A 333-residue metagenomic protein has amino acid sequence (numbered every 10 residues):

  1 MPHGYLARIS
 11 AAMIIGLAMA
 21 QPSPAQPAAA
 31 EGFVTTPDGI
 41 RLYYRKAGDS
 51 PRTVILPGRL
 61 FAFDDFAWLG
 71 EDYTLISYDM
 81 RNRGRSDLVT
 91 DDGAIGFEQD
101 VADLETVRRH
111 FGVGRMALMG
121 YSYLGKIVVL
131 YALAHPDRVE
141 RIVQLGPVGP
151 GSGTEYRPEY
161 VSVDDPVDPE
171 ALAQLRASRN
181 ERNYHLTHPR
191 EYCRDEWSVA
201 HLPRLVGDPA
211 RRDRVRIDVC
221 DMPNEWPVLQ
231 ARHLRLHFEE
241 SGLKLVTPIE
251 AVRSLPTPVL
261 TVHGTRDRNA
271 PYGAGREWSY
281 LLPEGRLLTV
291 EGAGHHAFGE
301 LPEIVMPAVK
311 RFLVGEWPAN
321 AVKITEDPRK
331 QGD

Functional and structural regions predicted by a protein language model:
T36-L88: Conserved HGGG/HGGXW glycine-rich cap/lid loop of the alpha/beta-hydrolase fold
S77-Y123, P307: Active-site loop/oxyanion-hole signature of alpha/beta-hydrolase fold enzymes
G114-P158: Conserved hydrolase catalytic core segment
V143-N183: Flexible "cap/lid" loop of the alpha/beta hydrolase fold
A173-E250, T257: Alpha/beta-hydrolase
L255, T261-H263: Short beta-strand/loop motif that positions the catalytic acidic residue of the alpha/beta-hydrolase fold
R268-A274: Conserved alpha/beta-hydrolase "acid-adjacent" motif
G285-D333: Catalytic active-site module of serine/aspartate enzymes centered on a nucleophile-bearing elbow/loop
